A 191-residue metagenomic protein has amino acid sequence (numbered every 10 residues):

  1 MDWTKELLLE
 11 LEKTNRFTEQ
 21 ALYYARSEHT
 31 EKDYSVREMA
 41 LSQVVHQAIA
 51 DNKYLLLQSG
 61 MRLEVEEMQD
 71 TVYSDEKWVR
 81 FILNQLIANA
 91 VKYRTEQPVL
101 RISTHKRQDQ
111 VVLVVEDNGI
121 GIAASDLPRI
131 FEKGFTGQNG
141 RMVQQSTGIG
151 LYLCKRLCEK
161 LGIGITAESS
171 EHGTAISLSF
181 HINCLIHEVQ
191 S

Functional and structural regions predicted by a protein language model:
H29-Y34, E67, T71-S74: Conserved micro-motifs of the catalytic ATP-binding
L55-E64: Short conserved segments within the C-terminal catalytic ATPase subdomain
A90-V91: Short helix-loop "hinge" at the ATP-lid/N-box region of the Bergerat-fold HATPase_c
Q97-D109: Short beta-strand/loop element within the Bergerat-fold HATPase_c
D117: Acidic ATP/Mg2+-coordinating residue in the GHKL
I122-F135: Short conserved segment of the HATPase_c
